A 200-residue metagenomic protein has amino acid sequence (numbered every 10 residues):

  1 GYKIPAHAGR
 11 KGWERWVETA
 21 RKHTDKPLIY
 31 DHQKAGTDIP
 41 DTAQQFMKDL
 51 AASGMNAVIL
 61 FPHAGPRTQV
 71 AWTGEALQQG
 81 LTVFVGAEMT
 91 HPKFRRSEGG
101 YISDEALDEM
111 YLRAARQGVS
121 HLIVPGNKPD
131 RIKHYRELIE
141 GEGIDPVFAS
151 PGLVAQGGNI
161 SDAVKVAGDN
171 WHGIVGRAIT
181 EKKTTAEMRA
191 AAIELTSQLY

Functional and structural regions predicted by a protein language model:
G1-L28, A52, I102-D104, R113 (+1 more regions): Conserved N-terminal beta1-alpha1 strand-loop-helix module at the mouth
Y2, V58, G176: Residue-level signal for inorganic ion chemistry
K11-D25, D49-A52, T73-G80, A115 (+2 more regions): Acidic (Asp/Glu)-rich catalytic clusters
G12, W16-A20, F46, W72 (+5 more regions): A general structural detector for well-ordered alpha-helical segments in enzyme core domains, enriched
Q33-D130, G143-F148: Conserved anion-binding
D38-D41, F94-R96, G157-D162, K182-T185: Short, charged, surface-exposed secondary-structure boundary motifs
N127-I179: A C-terminal functional module that forms or caps the active site or interfaces directly with catalytic machinery
V164-V175, I179-T180, T184-Y200: Structured C-terminal cap/extension of enzyme domains
